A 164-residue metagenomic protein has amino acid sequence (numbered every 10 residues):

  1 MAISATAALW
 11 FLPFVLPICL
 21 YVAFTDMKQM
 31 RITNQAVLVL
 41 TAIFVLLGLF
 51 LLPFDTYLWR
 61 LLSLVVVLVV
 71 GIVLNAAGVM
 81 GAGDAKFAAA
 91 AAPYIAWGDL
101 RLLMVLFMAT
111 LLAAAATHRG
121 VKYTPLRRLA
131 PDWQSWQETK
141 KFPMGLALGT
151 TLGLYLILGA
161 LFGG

Functional and structural regions predicted by a protein language model:
M1-G164: A membrane-topology feature that recognizes alpha-helical transmembrane segments and their immediate juxtamembrane
